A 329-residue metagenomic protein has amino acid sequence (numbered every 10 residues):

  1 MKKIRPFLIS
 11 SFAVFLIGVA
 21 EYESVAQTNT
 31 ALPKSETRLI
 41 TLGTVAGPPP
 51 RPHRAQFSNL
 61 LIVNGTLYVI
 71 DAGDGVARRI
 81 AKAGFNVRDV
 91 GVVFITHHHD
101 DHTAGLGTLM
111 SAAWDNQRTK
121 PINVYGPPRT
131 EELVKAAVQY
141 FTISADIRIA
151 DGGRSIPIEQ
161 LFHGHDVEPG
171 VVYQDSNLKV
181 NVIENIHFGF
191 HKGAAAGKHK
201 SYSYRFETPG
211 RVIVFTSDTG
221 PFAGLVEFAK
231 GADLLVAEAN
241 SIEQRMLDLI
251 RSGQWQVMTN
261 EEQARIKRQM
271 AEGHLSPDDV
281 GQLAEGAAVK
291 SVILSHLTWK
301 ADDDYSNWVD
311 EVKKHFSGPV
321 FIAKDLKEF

Functional and structural regions predicted by a protein language model:
M1-S11: Bacterial N-terminal signal peptides that target proteins for export
K2, V25-V214, G220, E227 (+1 more regions): Binuclear metal-dependent hydrolase catalytic cores
I9-A20: Bacterial N-terminal signal peptides
S11, H97, A137-F141, A232 (+1 more regions): Alpha-helix boundary/capping residues
F12-A13, A26, I293: Serine/proline-rich low-complexity intrinsically disordered segments, especially terminal tails, linkers
I17-G18, A83, L109, K230 (+1 more regions): Hydrophobic alpha-helical membrane context
H199-S201, P209-V214, G220-K324: Cap/insert and terminal regions of metallo-dependent hydrolase folds
